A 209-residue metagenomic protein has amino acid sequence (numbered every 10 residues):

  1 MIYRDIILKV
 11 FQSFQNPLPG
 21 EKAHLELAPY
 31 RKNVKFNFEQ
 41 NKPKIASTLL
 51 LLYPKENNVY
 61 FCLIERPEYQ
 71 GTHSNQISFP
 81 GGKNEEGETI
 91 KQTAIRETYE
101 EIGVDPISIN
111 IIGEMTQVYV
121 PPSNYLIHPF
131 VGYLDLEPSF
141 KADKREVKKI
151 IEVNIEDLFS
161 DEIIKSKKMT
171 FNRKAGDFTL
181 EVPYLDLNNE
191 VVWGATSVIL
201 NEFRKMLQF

Functional and structural regions predicted by a protein language model:
M1-I2, G20, F140-D143, S160: Alpha-helix initiation/capping motif
M1-Q76, K83-E100, V104-I112, V118-H128 (+2 more regions): N-terminal leader/linker segments that precede catalytic domains of diphosphate-processing enzymes
K55, L134-L136, I155-D157: Non-catalytic surface loops within mature trypsin-like serine protease
I77-S78, Y125-I127, R145, S166: Short, glycine/charged-enriched secondary-structure capping and boundary segments
M115-Y119, E137-A142: Short helix-to-loop capping/linker segments positioned immediately adjacent to catalytic or ligand/cofactor-binding
A142-V182, D186-N188: NUDIX/MutT-family hydrolases
